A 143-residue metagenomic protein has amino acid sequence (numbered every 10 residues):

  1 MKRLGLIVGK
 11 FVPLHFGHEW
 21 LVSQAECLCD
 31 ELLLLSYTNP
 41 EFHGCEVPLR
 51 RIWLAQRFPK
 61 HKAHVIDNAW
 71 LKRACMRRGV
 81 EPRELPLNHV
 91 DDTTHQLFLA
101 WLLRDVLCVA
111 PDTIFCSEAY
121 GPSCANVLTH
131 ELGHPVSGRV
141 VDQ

Functional and structural regions predicted by a protein language model:
M1-Q143: Nucleotidyltransferase catalytic core that binds NTPs
